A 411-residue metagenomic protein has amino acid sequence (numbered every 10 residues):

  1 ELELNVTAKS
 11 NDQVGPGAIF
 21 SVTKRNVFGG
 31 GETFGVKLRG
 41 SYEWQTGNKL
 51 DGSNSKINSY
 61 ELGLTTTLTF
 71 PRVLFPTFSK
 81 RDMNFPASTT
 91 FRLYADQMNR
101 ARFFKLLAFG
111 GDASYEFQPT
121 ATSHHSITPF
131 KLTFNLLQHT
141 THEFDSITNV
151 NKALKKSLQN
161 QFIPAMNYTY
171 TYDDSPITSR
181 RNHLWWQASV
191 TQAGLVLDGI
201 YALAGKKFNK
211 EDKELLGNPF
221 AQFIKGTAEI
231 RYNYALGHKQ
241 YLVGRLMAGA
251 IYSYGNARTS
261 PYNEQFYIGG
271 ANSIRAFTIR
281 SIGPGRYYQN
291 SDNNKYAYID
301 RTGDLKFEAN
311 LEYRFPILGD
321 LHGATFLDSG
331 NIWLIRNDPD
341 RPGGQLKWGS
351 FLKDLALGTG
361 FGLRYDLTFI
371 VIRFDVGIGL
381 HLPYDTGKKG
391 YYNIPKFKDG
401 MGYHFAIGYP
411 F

Functional and structural regions predicted by a protein language model:
E1-Q187, R275-A276, Y287, V371 (+1 more regions): Gram-negative/organellar outer-membrane beta-barrel architecture
L2-V14, I19, T23, S126-F315 (+1 more regions): C-terminal outer-membrane beta-barrel translocator/porin domains of Gram-negative envelope proteins and their
A8, K24-N26, P71, P339-L367 (+1 more regions): Strand-loop-strand
Q13, G29-G31, G237-K239, L318-D320 (+1 more regions): A cross-taxa feature marking solvent-exposed loop/turn segments within ectodomains of secreted and single-pass membrane
G110, P129, G270, A356-G362: Glycine-centered small-residue hotspots that permit tight backbone geometry or close packing
F307-F315, S329, A356-L367, A406-I407: Conserved C-terminal beta-signal and adjacent last beta-strands/turns of outer-membrane beta-barrel proteins
D328-G330, I335, G360, R364 (+2 more regions): Flexible, small/polar- and glycine-enriched "cap/hinge" segments at structural transition points
